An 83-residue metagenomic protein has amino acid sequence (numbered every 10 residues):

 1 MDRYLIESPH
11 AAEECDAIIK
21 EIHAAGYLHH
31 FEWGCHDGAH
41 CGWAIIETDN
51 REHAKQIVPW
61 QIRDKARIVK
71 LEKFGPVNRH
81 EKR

Functional and structural regions predicted by a protein language model:
M1-R83: Conserved, structured core segments of small domains
